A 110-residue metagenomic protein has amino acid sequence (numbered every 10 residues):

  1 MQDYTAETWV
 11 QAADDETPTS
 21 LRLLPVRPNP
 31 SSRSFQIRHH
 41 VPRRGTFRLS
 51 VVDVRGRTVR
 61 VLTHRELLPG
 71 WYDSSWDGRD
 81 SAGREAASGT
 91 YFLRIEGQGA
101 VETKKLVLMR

Functional and structural regions predicted by a protein language model:
M1, Q98-E102: Short acidic/polar inter-strand loop motif in beta-rich domains
M1-V10: Extracellular fibronectin type III
W9-D53, V61, W76: Glycine-centered coil/turn sites that cap beta-strands in beta-rich domains
R44, T63-Q98: Short, surface-exposed loop/turn motifs with a glycine/proline- and acidic-biased composition
M109-R110: Short, solvent-exposed mixed-charge patches
